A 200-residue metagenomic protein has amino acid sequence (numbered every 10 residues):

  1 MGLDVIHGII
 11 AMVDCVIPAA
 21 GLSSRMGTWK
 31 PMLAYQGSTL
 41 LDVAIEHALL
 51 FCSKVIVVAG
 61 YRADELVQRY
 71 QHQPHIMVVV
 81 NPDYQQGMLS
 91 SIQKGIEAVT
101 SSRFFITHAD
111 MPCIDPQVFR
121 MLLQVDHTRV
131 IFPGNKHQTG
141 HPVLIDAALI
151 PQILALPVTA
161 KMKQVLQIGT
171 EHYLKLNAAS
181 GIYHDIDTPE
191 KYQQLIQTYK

Functional and structural regions predicted by a protein language model:
G2-A11, P157-K200: Conserved alpha/beta core of the MobA/IspD/sugar-nucleotide pyrophosphorylase nucleotidyltransferase superfamily
I10-H108, P112-T139, T170-N177: Nucleotide and nucleotide-moiety/phosphate-recognizing core
R25, S102, Q152-I153, Q194-L195: Residues that scaffold the ATP/ADP-binding catalytic core of kinase and kinase-like folds
K30, I153-L156: Short, solvent-exposed loop/turn segments at secondary-structure boundaries
H47, K94, M121, Q152 (+2 more regions): Alpha-helical scaffold segments in soluble metabolic enzymes
H141-I145, D185-I186: Short glycine- and hydrophobic/aromatic-rich loop-to-beta-strand nucleating segment in the catalytic cores
L149-Q152, G181-Y183: Charged, glycine-interspersed solvent-exposed loop segments at helix/strand-loop junctions that cap or gate access
